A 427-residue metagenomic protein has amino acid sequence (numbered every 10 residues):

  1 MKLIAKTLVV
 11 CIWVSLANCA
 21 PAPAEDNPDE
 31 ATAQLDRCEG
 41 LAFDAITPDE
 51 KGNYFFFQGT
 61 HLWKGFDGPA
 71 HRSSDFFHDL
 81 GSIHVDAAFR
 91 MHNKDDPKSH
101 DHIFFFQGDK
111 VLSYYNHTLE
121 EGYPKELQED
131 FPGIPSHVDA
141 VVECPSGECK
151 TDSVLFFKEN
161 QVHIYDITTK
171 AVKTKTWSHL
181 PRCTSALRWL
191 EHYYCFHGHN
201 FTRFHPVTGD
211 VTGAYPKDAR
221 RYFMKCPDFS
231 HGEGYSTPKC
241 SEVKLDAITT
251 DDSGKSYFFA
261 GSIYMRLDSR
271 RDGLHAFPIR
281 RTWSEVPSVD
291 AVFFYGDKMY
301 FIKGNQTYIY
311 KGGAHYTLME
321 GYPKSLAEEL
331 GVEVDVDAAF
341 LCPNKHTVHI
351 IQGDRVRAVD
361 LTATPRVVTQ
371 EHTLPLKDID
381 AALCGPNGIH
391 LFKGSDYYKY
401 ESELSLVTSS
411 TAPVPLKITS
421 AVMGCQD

Functional and structural regions predicted by a protein language model:
I4, W13, A17-D427: Disulfide-stabilized extracellular ectodomains of secreted/luminal proteins, especially beta-rich
